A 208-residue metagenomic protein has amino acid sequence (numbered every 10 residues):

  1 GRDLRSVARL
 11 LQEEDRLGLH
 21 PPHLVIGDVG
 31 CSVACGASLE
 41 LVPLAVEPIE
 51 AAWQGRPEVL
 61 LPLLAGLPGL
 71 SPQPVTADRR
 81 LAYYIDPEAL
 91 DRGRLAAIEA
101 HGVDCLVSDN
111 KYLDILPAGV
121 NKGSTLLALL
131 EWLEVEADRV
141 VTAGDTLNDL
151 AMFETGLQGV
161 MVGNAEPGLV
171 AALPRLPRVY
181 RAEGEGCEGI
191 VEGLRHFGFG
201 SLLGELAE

Functional and structural regions predicted by a protein language model:
G1-P72, N164: Active-site phosphate-binding/coordination module
R2, T76, N110, N121 (+2 more regions): Short beta->alpha linker loops
V7-A8, A89-R92, P167-V170: Short, charged/polar "capping" segments at the starts of alpha-helices and the immediately preceding loops
E13-E14, G93-I98, L169-P174: Short, aromatic/basic amphipathic alpha-helical patches
G18-P21, E99-H101, T155-G156, R175-P177: Short, structured coil segments at secondary-structure junctions
L24, D104, R178-Y180: Conserved beta-strand segments of alpha/beta enzyme cores
P57-T155: Conserved acidic, metal-coordinating active-site core of Asp-based, Mg2+-dependent phosphoryl-transfer enzymes
L116, G123-E208: Mg2+-dependent phosphoryl-transfer enzymes with acidic/Ser/Thr/Gly-rich catalytic loops
